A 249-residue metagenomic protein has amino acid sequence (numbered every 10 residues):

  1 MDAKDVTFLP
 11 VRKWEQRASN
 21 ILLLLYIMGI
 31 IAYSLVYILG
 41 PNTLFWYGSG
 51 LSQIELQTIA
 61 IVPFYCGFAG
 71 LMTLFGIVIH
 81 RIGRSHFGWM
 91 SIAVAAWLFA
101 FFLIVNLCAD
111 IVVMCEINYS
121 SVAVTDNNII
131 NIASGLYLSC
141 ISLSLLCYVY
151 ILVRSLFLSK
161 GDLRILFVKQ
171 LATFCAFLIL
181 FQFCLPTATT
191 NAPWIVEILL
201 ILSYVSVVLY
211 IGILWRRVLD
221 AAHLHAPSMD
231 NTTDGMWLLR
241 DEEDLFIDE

Functional and structural regions predicted by a protein language model:
M1-V11: Short, Lys/Arg-rich, polar N-terminal cytosolic tail immediately upstream of the first transmembrane signal-anchor
V11-K13, L152-F177, H225: Membrane-helix boundary/juxtamembrane motif in polytopic membrane proteins
S19-Y33: Alpha-helical transmembrane segments
V36-G48, C108-Y119, Q182-A192: Juxtamembrane "helix-exit" motif on the non-cytosolic side of transmembrane helices
L56-A69, I130-S144, V196-S206: Alpha-helical transmembrane segments of polytopic membrane proteins
F64-A100, D110, M114, L146-L156: Internal transmembrane alpha-helix with an interfacial aromatic "cap," most often the third helix
I141-I165, L209-V218: Alpha-helical transmembrane segments in multipass membrane proteins, preferentially the mid-helix core
Q170, C175-L245: C-terminal transmembrane-bundle signature of multipass membrane proteins, characterized by strong activation on
